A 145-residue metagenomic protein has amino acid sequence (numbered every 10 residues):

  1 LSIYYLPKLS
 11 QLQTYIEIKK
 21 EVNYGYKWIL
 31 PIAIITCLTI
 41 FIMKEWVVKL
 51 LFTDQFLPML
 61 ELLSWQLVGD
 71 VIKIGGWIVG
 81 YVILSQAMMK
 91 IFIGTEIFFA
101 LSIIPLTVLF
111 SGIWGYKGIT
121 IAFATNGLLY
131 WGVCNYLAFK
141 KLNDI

Functional and structural regions predicted by a protein language model:
L1-Y15, V82-S85: Helix-loop junctions and terminal segments of transmembrane helices in multi-pass membrane transport/translocation
S10, V68-I97, A138: Membrane-interface junctions at transmembrane-helix termini in multi-pass inner-membrane proteins
Q11-C37: Membrane-water interface segments that mark the loop-to-transmembrane alpha-helix transition
N23, F41-V71, K117: Interfacial segments at transmembrane-helix termini and the short loops linking adjacent helices
I29, L63-Q66, D70, E96-I97 (+1 more regions): Residue-level recognition of transmembrane alpha-helices in multi-pass small-molecule transporters/permeases
K49, L60, A87, A100-G132: Membrane-interface helix-loop junctions in multi-pass transport and translocation proteins
G127-I145: Multi-pass alpha-helical transporter architecture, strongest for 12-TM Major Facilitator/SLC carriers used
